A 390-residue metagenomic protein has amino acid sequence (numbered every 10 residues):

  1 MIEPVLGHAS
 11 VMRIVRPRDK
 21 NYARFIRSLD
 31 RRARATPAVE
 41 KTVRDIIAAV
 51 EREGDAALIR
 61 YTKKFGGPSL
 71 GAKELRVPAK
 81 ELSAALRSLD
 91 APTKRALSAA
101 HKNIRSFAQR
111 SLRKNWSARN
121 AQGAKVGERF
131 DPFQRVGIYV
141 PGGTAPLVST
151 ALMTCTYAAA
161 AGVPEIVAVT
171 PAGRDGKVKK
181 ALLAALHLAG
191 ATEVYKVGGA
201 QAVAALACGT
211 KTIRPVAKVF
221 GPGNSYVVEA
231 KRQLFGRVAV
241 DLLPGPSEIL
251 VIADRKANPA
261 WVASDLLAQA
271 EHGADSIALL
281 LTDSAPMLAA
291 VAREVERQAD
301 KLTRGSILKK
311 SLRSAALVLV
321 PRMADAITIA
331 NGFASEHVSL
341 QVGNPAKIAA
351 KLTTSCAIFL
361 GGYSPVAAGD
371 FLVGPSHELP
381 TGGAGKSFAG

Functional and structural regions predicted by a protein language model:
I2-Q134: N-terminal Rossmann-like NAD(P)+-binding subdomain of aldehyde/semialdehyde dehydrogenases
I14-R18, E193-G198, L317-R322: Short acidic-hydrophobic, aromatic-tinged amphipathic segments that line or gate anion-handling sites
A118-A184: Conserved small-residue-rich beta-alpha loop and adjacent elements that most often cradle the phosphate/pyrophosphate
M153-P164, H187-A189, A207-I213, K231-Q233 (+1 more regions): Alpha-helix C-terminal capping segments
G190-I277: Conserved NAD(P)+-binding/catalytic subdomain of aldehyde/semialdehyde dehydrogenases
H272, L280-S355: A glycine- and small/hydrophobic-rich beta-loop-beta segment that serves as a flexible "lid/hinge" or phosphate-binding
G332-G390: C-terminal core of ALDH-fold dehydrogenases
